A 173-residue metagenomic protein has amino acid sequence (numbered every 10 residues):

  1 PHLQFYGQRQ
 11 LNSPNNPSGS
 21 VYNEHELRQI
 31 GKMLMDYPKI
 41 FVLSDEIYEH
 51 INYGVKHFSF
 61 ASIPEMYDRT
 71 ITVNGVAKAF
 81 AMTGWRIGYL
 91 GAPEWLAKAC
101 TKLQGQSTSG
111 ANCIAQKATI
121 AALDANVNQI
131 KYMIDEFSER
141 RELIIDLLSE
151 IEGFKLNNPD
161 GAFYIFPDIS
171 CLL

Functional and structural regions predicted by a protein language model:
P1-L173: PLP-dependent class I/II
